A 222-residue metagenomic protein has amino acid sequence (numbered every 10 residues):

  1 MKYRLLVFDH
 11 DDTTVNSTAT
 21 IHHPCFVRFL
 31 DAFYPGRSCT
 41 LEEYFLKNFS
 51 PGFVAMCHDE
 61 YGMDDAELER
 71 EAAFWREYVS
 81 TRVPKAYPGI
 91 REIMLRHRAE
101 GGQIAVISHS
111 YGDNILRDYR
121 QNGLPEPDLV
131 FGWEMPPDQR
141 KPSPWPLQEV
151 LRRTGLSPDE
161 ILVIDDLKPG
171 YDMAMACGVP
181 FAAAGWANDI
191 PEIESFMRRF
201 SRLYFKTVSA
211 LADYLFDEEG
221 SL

Functional and structural regions predicted by a protein language model:
M1-R4, G112, L116-L222: Asp-based, Mg2+/Mn2+-dependent phosphohydrolase catalytic module
K2-E92, A99-E100: N-terminal helical cap/lid subdomain that shapes the substrate entry/recognition surface in HAD-like hydrolases
F29, M56-D59, R96, D118 (+2 more regions): Residues within well-ordered alpha helices
L30, Y34, G62, R98-G101 (+4 more regions): Glycine-centered loop/turn motif at secondary-structure junctions
D31, E92-L95, A99, R152 (+2 more regions): Surface-exposed alpha-helical segments enriched in charged/polar residues
A72, I90-N122, V130-W133: Substrate-recognition element of Asp-dependent hydrolases with the DxDx(T/V) motif
A86, I107, Q139: Residue-level marker of regulatory loop/turn positions in helix-turn-helix DNA-binding domains and in histidine
